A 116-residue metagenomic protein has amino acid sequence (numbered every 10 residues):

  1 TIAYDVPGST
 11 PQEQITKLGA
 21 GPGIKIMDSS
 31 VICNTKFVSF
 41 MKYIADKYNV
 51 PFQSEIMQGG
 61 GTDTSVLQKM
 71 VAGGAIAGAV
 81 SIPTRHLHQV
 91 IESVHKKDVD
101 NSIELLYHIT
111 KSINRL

Functional and structural regions predicted by a protein language model:
T1, Q53-M57, V99: Short linear motifs at secondary-structure transitions and domain/linker junctions
T1-Y4, P11: Acidic, glycine-rich loop-and-beta core segments that form the ion-binding/anion-interacting portion of active sites
V6-P7, M70, S102: Active-site-proximal flexible loops/turns
P7-S9, K17: Beta-strand-rich cores of mature extracytoplasmic or soluble domains
Q14-T16, A20-V94: Active-site-adjacent substrate-binding region of metalloamidase/peptidase-like peptide-processing proteins
T84-L116: His/Asp/Glu-rich mid-to-C-terminal helical/loop segments that flank catalytic regions of hydrolases
